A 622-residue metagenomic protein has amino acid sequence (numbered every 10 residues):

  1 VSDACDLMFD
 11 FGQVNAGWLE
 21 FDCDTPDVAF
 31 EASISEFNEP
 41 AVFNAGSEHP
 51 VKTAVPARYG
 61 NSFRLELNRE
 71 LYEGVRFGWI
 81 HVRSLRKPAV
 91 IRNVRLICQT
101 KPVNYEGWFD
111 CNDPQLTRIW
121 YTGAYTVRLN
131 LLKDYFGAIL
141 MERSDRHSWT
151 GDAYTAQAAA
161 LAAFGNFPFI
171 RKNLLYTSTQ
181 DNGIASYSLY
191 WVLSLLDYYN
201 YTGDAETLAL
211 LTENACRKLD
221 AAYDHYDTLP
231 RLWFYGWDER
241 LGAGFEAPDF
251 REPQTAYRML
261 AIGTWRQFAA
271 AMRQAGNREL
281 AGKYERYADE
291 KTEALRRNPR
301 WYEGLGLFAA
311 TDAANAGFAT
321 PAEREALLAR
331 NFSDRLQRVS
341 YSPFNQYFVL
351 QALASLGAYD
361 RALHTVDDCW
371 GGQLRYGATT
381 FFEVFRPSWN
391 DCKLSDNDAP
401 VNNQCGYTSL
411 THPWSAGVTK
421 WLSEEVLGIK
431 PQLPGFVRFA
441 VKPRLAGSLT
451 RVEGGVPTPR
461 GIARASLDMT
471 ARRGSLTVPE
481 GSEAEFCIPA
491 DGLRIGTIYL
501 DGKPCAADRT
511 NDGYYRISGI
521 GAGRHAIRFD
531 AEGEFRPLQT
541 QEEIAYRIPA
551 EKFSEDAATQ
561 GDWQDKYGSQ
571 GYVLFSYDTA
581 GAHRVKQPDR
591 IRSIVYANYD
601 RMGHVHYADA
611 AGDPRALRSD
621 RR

Functional and structural regions predicted by a protein language model:
V1-G137, D152, E206, G282: Extracellular/oxidizing-compartment recognition motifs
A41, R286, D360-A545, D600-R622: Non-catalytic C-terminal accessory modules of carbohydrate-active enzymes
F77, L85-K172, N182, S186-L193 (+6 more regions): Active-site acid/base region of carbohydrate-active enzymes
T179-N182, N298-W301, R330-S340, D368-L374: Solenoid-like repeat scaffolds
N200, E239-P253, N298, A329-R338 (+4 more regions): Short beta-alpha connecting loops at secondary-structure transitions that line or flank enzyme active sites
L229-G242, P321-S333, Q337-R338, G372 (+2 more regions): Flexible glycine/proline-rich, aromatic-decorated loop/lid segments
Q337-Y376, E543-K552: Repeat-solenoid scaffold signature
T540-R622: Compositionally biased, intrinsically disordered or flexible polar/acidic segments
